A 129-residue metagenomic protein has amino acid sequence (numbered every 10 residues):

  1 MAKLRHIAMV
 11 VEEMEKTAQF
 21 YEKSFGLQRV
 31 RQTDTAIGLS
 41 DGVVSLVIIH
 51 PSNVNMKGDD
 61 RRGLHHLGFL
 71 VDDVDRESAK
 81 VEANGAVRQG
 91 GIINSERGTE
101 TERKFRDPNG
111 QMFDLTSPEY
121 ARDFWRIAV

Functional and structural regions predicted by a protein language model:
M1-E15, S45, H65-F69, E119-V129: N-terminal beta-strand motif that seeds the catalytic metal site of vicinal oxygen chelate
L4-E12, S40, K57-E82, T101-R106 (+1 more regions): Vicinal oxygen chelate
E13-Q28, V81: Amphipathic alpha-helical segments
G26-Q32, V87-I92: Short secondary-structure junctions
Q28-R61, F105, M112-E119: Conserved short beta-strand elements that form part of the metal-binding/catalytic scaffold of enzyme active sites
E82-V129: Vicinal oxygen chelate
